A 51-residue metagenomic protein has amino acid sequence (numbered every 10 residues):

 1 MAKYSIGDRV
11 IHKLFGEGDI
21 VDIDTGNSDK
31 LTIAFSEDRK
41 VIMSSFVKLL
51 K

Functional and structural regions predicted by a protein language model:
G16-D24: Short beta-strand-centered aromatic/proline hotspots
D29-L49: A short macromolecule-binding patch
